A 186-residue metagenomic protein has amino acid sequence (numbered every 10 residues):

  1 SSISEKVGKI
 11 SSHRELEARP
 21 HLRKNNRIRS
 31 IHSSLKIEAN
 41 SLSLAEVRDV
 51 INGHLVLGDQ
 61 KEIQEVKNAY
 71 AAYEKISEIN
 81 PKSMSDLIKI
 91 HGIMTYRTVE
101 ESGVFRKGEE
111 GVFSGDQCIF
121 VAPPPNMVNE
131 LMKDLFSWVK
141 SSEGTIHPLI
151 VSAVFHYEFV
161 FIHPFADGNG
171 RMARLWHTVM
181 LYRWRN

Functional and structural regions predicted by a protein language model:
S1-N186: FIC/Doc superfamily catalytic core
